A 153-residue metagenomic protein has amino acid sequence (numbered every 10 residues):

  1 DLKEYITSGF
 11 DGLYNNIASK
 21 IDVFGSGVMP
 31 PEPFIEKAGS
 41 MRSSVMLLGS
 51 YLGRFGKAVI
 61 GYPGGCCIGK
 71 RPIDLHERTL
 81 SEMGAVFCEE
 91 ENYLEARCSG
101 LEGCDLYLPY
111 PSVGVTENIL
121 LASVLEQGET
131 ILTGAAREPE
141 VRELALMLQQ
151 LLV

Functional and structural regions predicted by a protein language model:
D1-V153: Structural preference for solvent-exposed beta-strand-turn elements and adjacent flexible terminal/loop segments within
